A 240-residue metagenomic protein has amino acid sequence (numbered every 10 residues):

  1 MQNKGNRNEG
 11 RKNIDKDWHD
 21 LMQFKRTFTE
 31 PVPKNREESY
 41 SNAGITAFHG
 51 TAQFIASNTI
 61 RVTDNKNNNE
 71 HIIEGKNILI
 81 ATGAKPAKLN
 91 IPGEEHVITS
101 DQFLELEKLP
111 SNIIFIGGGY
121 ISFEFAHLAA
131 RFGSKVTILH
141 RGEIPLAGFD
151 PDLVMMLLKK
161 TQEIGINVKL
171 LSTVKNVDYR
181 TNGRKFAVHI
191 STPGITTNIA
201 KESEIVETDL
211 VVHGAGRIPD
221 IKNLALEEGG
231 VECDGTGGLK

Functional and structural regions predicted by a protein language model:
M1-L109, G142-L146, D152-L153, K160-I164 (+2 more regions): Glycine-rich flavin
A52, I60, I72-G83, F115-I116 (+3 more regions): Short hydrophobic core segments
G83, G133, G165, G230: Short glycine-rich hinge loops at helix-strand junctions in the catalytic core of two-component histidine kinases
N90-G93, A126-L128, D150-P151, N223-E227: Short amphipathic alpha-helical segments
E95-P110, V206-K240: FAD-site-proximal beta/loop scaffold in flavoenzymes
H96, E107-F149: Rossmann-like NAD(P)H-binding beta-loop-alpha module
H127, L158-K159: Alpha-helical segments flanking ligand/cofactor-binding loops in enzyme cores
